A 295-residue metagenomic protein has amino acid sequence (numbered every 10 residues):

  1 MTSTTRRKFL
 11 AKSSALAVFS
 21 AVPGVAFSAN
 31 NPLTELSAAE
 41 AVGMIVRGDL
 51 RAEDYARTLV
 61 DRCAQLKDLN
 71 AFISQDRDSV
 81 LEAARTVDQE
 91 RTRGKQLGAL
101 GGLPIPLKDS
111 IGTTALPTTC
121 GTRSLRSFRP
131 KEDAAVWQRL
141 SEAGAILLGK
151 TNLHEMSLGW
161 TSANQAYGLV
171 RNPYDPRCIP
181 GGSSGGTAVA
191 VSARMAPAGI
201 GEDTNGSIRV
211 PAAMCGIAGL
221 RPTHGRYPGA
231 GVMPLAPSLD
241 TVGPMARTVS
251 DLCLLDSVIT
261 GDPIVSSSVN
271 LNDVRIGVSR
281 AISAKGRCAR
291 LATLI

Functional and structural regions predicted by a protein language model:
M1-E82: An N-terminal boundary/leader segment
A38, A99-R139, W160, A236: Enzymes and membrane/adaptor proteins characterized by extended Gly/Ser/Thr/Asp/Glu-rich, aromatic-dotted
D54-R57, R85, A289-I295: Acyltransferase
L59, V80, K108, L140 (+1 more regions): Conserved hydrophobic/aromatic pocket- or pore-lining residues that grip, position, or stack substrates in active sites
V87-L103, V269-G277: Immediate post-signal peptide segment of exported/extracytoplasmic ligand-binding proteins
P130-I259: Short glycine/serine-rich loop segments
G261-I295: Gly/Ser-rich, acidic/histidine-flanked active-site/gating loops
